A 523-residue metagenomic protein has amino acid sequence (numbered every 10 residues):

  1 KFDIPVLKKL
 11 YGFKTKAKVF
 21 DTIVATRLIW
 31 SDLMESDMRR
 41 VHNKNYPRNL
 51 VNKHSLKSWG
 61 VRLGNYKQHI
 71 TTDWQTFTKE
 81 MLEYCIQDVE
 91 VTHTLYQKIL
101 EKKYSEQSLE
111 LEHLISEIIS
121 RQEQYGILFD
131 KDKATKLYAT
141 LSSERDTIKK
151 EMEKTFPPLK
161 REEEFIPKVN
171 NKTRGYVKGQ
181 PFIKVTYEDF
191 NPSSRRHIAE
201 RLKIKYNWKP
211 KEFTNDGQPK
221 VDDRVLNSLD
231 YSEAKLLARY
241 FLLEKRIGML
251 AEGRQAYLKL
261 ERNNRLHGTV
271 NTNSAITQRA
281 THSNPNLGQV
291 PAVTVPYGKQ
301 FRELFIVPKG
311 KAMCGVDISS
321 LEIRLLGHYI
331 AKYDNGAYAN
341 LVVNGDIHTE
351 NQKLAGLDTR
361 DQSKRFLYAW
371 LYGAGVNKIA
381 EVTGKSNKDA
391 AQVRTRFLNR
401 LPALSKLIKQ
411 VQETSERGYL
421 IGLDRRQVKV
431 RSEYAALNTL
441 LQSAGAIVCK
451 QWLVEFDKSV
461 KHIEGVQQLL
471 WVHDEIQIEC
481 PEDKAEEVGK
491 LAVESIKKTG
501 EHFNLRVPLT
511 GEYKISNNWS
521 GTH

Functional and structural regions predicted by a protein language model:
K1-E101, L111, Q352-A355: Active-site-proximal helix-loop-helix substrate-binding element of RNase H-like nuclease domains
F2-G12, T26-L33, I198-Y206, S319-D334: Short active-site loop/helix that positions an aromatic residue
K14-A17, M34-S36, D146, N207-T214 (+1 more regions): Cytochrome P450 catalytic domain signature, combining two hallmark sequence patches
Y46-V51, R62-I70, K79-Y297, I306 (+7 more regions): Conserved "right-hand" nucleotidyltransferase catalytic core of DNA-directed polymerases
Q124, H267, T272-A275, E350-W471 (+3 more regions): Conserved catalytic core of nucleic-acid polymerases
Y187, A256-E261, V293, F301 (+4 more regions): Short, contiguous acidic/charged loop-to-helix segments that flank catalytic cores in large enzymes
E322-A355, D424: Metal-dependent catalytic core segments for phosphate chemistry
V488-I496: Short amphipathic alpha-helices in soluble, non-transmembrane regions that often serve as interface/regulatory elements
